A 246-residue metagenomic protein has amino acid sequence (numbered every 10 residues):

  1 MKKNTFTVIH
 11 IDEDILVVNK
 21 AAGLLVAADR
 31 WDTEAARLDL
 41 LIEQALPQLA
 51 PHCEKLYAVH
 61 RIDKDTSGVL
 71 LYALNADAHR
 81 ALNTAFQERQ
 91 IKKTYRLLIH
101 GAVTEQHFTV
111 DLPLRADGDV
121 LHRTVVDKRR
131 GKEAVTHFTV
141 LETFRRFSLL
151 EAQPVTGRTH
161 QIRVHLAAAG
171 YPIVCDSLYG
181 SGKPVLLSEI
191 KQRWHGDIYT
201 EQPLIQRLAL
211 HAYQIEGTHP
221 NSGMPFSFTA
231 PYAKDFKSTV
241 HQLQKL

Functional and structural regions predicted by a protein language model:
M1-I15, A21-A27, H165-L246: Pseudouridine synthases involved in rRNA/tRNA modification
M1-V135, T139-F144, K234-K245: RNA pseudouridine synthases
L74, P154, F228: Small/polar loops that bind or transfer phosphate-bearing groups
L82, R158-L166: Short beta-strand segments enriched for Tyr within beta-sheet-rich domains, predominantly fibronectin type III
K128, P154, H219-P220: Short, acidic, Ser/Thr-enriched surface-loop or helix-capping motifs
F147, T159, L210-A212: Active-site lining segments that contact anionic ligands and/or coordinate catalytic metals
L150-A152: Short histidine-centered loop motifs in beta-beta connectors
V155-T159, Y232-K234: Short solvent-exposed strand/turn elements
